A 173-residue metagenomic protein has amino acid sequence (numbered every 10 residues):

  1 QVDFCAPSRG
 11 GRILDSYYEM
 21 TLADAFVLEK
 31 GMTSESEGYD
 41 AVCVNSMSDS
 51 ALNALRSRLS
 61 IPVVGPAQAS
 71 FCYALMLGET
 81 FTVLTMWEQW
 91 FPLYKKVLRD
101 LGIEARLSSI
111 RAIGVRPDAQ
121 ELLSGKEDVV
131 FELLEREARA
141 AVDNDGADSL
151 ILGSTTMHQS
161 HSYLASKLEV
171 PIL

Functional and structural regions predicted by a protein language model:
V2-F4, V63, I110, I172: Generic structural signal for residues in well-ordered beta-strands
D3-A25, D118-K126: N-terminal beta-loop-helix "entrance" segment that forms/cooperates in small-molecule cofactor or anionic ligand
S16-T33, D128-E137: Glycine-rich, highly charged phosphate/nucleotide-binding loops
A23-R58, G65-P66, D148-H161: N-terminal glycine-rich phosphate/adenylate-binding segment common to multiple enzyme folds
R56-L77, L164-L173: Short, acidic/small-residue loops that bind anionic groups at enzyme active sites
G65-E104: Conserved beta-alpha
V97-G153: Active-site rim beta-loop-alpha module in soluble metabolic enzymes
A140-I172: Extended, histidine- and acidic-residue-enriched regions that form the cofactor-binding/catalytic faces
